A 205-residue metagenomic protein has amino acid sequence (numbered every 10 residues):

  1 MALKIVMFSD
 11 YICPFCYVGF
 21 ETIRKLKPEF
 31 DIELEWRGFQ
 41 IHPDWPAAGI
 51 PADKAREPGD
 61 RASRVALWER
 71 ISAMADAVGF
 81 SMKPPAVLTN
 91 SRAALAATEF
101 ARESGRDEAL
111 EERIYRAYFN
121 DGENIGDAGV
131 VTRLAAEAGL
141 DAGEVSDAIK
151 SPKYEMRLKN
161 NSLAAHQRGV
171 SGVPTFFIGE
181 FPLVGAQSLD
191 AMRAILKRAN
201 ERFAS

Functional and structural regions predicted by a protein language model:
M1-A2, P43: Short secondary-structure boundary segments
L3-I32, G59-D60, E99-S205: C-terminal cap of thioredoxin/glutaredoxin-like
Y17-D121: Structural alpha/beta surface segment adjacent to cysteine/selenocysteine redox centers across thiol/disulfide enzymes
